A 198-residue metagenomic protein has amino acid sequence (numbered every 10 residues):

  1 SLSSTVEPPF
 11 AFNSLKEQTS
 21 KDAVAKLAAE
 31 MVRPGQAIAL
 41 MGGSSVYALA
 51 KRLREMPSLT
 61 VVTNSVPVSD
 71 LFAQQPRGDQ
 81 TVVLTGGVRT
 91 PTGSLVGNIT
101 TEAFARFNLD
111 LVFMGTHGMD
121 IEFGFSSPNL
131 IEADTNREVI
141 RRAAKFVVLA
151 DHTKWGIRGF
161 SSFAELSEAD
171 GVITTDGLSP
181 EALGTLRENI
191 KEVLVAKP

Functional and structural regions predicted by a protein language model:
S1-A39, A50, R54-E55, F72-D79: HTH-adjacent hinge/linker in prokaryotic transcriptional regulators
F12-T19, A23, S44, M56 (+7 more regions): Residues at secondary-structure transition points
I38, S44-Y47, S179: Gly/Ser/Thr-rich loops at beta-strand to alpha-helix junctions that form or flank small-molecule/cofactor-binding
P57-L59, V172: Conserved helix-loop-beta element of the AMP-binding
V62-T63, A196: An N-terminal domain-start capping segment
S69-P198: Conserved phosphate- and dinucleotide-binding cores of soluble alpha/beta proteins, encompassing both enzyme active
